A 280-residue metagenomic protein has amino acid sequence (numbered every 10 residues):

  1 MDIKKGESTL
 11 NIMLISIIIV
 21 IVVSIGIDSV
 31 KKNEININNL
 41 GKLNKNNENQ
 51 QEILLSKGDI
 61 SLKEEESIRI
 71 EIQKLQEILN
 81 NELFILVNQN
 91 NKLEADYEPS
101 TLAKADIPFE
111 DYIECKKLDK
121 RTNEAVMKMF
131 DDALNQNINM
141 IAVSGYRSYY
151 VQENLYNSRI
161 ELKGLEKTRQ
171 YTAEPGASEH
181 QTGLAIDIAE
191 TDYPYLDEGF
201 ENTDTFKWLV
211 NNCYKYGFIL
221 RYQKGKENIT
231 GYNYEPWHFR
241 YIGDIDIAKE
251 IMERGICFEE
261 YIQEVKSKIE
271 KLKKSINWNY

Functional and structural regions predicted by a protein language model:
D2-G145, Y149-Y280: Extracytoplasmic cell-surface/polysaccharide-interacting catalytic and binding patches
